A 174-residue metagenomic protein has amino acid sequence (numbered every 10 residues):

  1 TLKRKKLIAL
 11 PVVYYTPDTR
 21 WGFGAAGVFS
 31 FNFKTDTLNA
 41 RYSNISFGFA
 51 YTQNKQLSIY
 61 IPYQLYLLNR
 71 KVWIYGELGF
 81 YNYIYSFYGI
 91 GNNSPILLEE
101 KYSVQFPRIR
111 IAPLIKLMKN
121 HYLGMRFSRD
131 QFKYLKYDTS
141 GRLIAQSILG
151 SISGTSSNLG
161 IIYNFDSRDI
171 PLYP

Functional and structural regions predicted by a protein language model:
L2-I8, Y14-T155: Gram-negative/organellar outer-membrane beta-barrel architecture
I152-P174: Loop-centered beta-sheet repeat module
